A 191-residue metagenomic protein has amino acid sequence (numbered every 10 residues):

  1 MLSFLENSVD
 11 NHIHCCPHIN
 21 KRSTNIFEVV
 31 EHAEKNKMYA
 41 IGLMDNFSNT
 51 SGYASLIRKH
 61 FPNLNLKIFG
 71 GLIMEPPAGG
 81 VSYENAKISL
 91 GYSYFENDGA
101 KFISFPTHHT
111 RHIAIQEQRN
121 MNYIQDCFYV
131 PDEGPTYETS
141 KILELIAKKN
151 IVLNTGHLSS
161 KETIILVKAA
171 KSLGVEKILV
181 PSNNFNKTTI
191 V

Functional and structural regions predicted by a protein language model:
M1-K67: An N-terminally biased module of ancient metal coordination in phosphate/nucleic-acid-related enzymes
L2-F4, I26-E31, G52-N63, E84-K101 (+3 more regions): Histidine/acidic residue-rich metal-binding segments in metalloenzymes
S3-N7, N63-E84, A100-I115: Metal-cofactor-binding active-site regions of metalloenzymes
V9-I13, I41-L43, I68-L72, K101-F105 (+2 more regions): Hydrophobic faces of well-ordered beta-strands that scaffold small-molecule active sites in alpha/beta enzyme cores
D10, H14, K35-M38, K67-G71 (+4 more regions): Generic alpha-helix detector with strongest preference for long hydrophobic helices that associate with membranes
N11-N25, G71-G80, Y129-E133, G156: Active-site mouth loops of central-metabolism enzymes
H14-C16, N46, G71-P77, P106-T110 (+2 more regions): Active-site beta-loop-alpha junctions enriched in small/polar residues
P17-I19, S23, N49, P76 (+4 more regions): Residues in flexible loops and secondary-structure boundaries
